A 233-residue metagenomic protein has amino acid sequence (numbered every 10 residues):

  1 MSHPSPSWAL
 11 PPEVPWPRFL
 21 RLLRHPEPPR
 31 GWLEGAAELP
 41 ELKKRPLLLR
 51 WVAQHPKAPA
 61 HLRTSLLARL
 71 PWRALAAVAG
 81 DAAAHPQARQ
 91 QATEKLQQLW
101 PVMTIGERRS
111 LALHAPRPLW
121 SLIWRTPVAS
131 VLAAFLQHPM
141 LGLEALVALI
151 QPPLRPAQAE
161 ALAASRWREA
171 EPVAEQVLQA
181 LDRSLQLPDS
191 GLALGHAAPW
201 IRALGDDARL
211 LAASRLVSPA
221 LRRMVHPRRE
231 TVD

Functional and structural regions predicted by a protein language model:
M1-D233: Alpha-helical scaffold segments
